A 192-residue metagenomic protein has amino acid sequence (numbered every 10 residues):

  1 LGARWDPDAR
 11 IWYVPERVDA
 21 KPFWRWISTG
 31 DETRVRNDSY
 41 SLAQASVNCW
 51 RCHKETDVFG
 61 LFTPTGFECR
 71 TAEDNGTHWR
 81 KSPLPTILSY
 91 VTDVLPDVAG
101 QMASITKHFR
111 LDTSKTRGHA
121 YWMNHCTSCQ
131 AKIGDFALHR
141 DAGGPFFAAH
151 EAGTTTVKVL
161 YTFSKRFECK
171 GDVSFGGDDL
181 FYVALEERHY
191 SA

Functional and structural regions predicted by a protein language model:
L1-D57, L61, T65-M102, R188-A192: Accessory DNA-engaging acidic/polar modules
E32-Y40, H108-R117: Short, intrinsically disordered, charge-biased short linear motifs at domain edges
L42-A45, H119-W122, F147-A148: Short metal-coordination and nucleic-acid-contact micro-motifs, chiefly zinc-binding Cys/His arrays
H53, T127-Q130: Cys/His-coordinated zinc-binding microdomains
V58-F59, K132-F136: Short, non-ligating residues that shape and space the ligands of small metal-coordination modules and catalytic
P64-G66, L111-Y121, R140-A142: Short linker/helix segments within small regulatory modules
P64-N75, H139-A152: Short cysteine/histidine-rich metal-coordination sites, predominantly Zn2+-binding motifs
D141-A192: Polybasic, proline/glycine-rich intrinsically disordered low-complexity segments
